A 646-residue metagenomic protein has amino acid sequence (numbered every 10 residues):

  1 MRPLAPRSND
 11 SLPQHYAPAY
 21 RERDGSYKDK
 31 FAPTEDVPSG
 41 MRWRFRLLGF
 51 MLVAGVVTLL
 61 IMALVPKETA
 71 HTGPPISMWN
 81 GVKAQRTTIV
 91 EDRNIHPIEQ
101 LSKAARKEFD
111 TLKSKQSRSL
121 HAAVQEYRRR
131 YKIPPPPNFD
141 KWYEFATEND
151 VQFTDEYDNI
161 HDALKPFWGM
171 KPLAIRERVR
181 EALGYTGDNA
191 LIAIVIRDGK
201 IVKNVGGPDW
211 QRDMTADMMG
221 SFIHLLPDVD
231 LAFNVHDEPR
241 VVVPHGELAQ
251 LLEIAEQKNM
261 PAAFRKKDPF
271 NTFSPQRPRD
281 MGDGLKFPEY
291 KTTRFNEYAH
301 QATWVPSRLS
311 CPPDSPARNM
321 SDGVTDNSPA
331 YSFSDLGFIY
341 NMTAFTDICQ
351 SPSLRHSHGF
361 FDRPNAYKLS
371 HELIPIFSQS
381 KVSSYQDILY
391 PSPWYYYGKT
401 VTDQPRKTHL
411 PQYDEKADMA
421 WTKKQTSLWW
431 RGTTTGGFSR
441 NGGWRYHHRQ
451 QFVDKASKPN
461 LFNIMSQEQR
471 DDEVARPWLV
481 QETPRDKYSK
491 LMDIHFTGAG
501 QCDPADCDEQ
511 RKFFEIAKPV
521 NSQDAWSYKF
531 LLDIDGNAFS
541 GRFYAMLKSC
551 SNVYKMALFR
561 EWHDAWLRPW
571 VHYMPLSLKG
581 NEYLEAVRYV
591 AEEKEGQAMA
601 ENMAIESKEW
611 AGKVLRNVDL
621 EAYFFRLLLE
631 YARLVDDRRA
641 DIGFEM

Functional and structural regions predicted by a protein language model:
R2-N80: N-terminal signal-anchor transmembrane helix specifying type II single-pass membrane topology of secretory-pathway
L4-D10, P33-V37, Y127, F139 (+9 more regions): Broad hydrophobic/π-residue packing in well-ordered secondary structure
R42-M62, P74-N521, D641-M646: Secretory-pathway glycan-assembly enzymes, especially type II membrane glycosyltransferases that use nucleotide-sugar
P519-M646: Catalytic binding pocket for nucleotide-activated donors in carbohydrate/polymer assembly enzymes
